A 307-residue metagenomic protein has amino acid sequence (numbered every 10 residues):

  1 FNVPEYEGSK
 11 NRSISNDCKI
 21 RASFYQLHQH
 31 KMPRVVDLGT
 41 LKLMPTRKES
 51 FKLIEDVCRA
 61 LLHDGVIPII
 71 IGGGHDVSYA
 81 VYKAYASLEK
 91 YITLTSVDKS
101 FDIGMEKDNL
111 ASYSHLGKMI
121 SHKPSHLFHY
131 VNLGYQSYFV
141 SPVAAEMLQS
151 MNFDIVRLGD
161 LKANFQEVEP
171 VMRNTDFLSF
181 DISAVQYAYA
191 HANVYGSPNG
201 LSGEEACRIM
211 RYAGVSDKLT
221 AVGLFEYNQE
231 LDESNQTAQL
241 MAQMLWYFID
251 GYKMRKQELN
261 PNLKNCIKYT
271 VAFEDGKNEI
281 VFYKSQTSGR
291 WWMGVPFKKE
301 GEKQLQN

Functional and structural regions predicted by a protein language model:
N2-N307: Conserved alpha-helical scaffold segments that buttress catalytic/binding sites
